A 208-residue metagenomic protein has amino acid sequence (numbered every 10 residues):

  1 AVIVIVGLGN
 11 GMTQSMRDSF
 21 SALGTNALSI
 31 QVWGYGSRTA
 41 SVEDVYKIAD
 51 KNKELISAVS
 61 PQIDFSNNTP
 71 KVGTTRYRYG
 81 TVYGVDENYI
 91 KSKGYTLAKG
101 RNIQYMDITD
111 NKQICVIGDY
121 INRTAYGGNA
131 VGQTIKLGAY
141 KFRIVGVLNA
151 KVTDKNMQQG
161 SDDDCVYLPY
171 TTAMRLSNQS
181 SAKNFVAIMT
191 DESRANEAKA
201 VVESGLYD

Functional and structural regions predicted by a protein language model:
A1-G11: Short, strongly hydrophobic transmembrane alpha-helices
G7, G84, M189-T190: Conserved residues at beta->alpha junctions
G9-T81, N88-K91, R123, M174-R175 (+2 more regions): Hydrophobic, regular-secondary-structure patches
L28-Q31, N178-Y207: A short beta-strand structural signal in non-transmembrane regions
S37-Y46, G127-T134, N184-T190: Generic detector of contiguous secondary-structure segments
I63, T75-L176, S180, S193 (+1 more regions): Hydrophobic secondary-structure segments that place a key small or acidic residue at a functional site
